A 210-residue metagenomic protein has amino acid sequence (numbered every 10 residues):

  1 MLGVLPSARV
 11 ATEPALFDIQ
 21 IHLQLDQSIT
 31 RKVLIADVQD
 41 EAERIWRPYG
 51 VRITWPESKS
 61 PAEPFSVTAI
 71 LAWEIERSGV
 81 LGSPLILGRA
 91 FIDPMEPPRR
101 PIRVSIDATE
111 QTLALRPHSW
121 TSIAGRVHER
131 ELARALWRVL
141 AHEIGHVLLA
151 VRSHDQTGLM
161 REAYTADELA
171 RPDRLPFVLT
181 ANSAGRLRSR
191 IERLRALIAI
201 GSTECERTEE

Functional and structural regions predicted by a protein language model:
M1, D26-Q27: Intrinsically disordered, low-complexity proline-rich regions
M1, P6, H142-E143, L197-G201: Terminal low-complexity, intrinsically disordered regions
M1-F17: Bacterial Sec-dependent signal peptides at the C-terminal "C-region" and cleavage site
A11, H22, I29-R31, Q39 (+4 more regions): Metalloprotease/metallohydrolase-associated module, dominated by Zn2+-dependent proteases
Q20, G50-R52, L159: Residues at or immediately flanking beta-strands
K32-I144: Metzincin-family zinc-dependent endopeptidase catalytic domain
